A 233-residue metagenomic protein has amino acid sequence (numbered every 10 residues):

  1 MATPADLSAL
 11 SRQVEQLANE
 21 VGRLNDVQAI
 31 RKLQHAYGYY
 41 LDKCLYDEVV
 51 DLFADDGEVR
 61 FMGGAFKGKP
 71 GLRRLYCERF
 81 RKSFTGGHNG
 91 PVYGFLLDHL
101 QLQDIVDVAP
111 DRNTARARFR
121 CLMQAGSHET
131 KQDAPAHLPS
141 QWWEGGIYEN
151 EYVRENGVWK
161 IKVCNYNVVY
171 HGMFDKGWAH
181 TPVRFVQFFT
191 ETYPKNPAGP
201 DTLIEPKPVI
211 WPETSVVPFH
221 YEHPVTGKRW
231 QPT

Functional and structural regions predicted by a protein language model:
A2-V27, P135-P139, E155-T233: Terminal "cap-and-tail" regions of soluble proteins that handle hydrophobic small molecules
D26-D42: Short, aromatic-enriched amphipathic alpha-helices that serve as compact interaction elements
Q28, F95-L97, Q141-W143: Transmembrane beta-barrel outer-membrane domains
K43-C44, V49-V50, E149-E151: Conserved beta-strand->loop/alpha-helix structural units within folded catalytic cores of enzymes with alpha/beta
Y46-G126: A solvent-exposed, acidic/Ser-Thr-rich amphipathic alpha-helical stretch
G90-G94, D133-S140: Short, P/G- and charge-enriched loop/turn segments at secondary-structure junctions
Q101-V106, I147-V153: Hydrophobic/aromatic beta-strand elements that line small-molecule binding cavities or substrate pockets in beta-rich
C121-A125, Y152-R154, V168: Beta-strand elements of well-folded, non-transmembrane domains
